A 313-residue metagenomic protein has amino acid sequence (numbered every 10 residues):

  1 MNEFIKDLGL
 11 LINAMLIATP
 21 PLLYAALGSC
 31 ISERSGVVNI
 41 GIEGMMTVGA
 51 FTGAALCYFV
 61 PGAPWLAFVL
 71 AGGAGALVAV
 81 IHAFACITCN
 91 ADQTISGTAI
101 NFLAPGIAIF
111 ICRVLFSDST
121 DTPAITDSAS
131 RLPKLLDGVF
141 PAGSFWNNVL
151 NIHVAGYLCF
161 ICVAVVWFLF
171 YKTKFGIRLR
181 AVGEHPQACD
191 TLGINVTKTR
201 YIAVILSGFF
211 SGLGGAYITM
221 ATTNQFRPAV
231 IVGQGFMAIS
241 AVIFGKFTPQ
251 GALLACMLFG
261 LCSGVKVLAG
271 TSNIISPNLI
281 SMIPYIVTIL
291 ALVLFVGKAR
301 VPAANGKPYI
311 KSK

Functional and structural regions predicted by a protein language model:
M1-Y24, V38, T52, F59-L66: Membrane-interfacial amphipathic/re-entrant helices at transmembrane-helix boundaries
A25-A26, A50-A54, P105-G106, G156-L169 (+4 more regions): Hydrophobic core segments of alpha-helical transmembrane domains in multi-pass membrane transport and ion-translocation
G62-I107, I161, S263: Alpha-helical transmembrane segments within multi-pass membrane transporters and channels
T94, D121-T126, H153-L158, R200 (+3 more regions): Loop-to-transmembrane alpha-helix initiation sites
P105-Y171, S276-I280, A299, G306-K313: Transmembrane helix-bundle core of multi-pass membrane transporters and related energy-transducing complexes
N147-F226, P249-Q250, L254: Helix-loop-helix "hairpin" substructures at the membrane interface of multi-pass membrane proteins
E184-T191, N195-K198, A269-K313: Cytosolic-side transmembrane-helix boundaries in multi-pass membrane proteins
S211, A221-Y285: Transmembrane alpha-helical segments in multi-pass inner-membrane proteins
